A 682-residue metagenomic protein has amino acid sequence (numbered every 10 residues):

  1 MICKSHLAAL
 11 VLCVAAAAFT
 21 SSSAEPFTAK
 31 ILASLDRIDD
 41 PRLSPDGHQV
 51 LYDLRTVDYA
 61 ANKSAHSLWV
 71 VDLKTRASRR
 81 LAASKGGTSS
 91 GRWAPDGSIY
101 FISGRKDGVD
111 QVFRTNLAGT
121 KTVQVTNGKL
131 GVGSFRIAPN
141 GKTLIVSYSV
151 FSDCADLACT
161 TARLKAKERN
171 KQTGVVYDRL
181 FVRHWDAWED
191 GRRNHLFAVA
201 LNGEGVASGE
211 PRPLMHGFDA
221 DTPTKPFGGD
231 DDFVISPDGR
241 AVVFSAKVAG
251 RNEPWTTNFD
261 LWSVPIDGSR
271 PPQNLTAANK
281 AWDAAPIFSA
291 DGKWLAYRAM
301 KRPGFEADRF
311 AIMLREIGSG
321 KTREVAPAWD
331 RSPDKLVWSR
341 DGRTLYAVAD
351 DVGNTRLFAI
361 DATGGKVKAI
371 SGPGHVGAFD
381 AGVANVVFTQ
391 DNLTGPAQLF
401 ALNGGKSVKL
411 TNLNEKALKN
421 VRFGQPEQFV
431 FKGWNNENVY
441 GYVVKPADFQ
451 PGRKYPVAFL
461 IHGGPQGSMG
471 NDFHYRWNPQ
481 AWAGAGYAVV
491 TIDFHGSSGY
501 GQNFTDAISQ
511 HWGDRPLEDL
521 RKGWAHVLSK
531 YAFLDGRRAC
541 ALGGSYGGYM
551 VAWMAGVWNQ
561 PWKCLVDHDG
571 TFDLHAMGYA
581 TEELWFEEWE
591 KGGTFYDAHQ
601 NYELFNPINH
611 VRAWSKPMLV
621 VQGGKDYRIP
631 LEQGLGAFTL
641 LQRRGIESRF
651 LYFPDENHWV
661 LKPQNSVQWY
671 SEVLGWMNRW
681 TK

Functional and structural regions predicted by a protein language model:
P45-D46, A94-D96, P139-N140, P237-D238 (+3 more regions): Residue-level detector of Asp-centered blade-edge/turn motifs that repeat once per structural unit in beta-propeller
G47-V50, I99-Y100, L144, V242 (+3 more regions): Hydrophobic beta-strand positions that form the internal "hydrophobic ladder" of WD40/Gbeta-like beta-propeller blades
L54-S67, A82-S89, I102-F113, N127-G133 (+11 more regions): A flexible loop/linker signature enriched in serine peptidases of the S9 family
V57, N478, A483-G484, T491-K682: Active-site-proximal cap/loop segments of hydrolase catalytic domains
L73-R76, N116-T120, L201-G205, P265-S269 (+3 more regions): Short loop/turn segments that connect beta-strands within beta-propeller blades
I145-S147, T173-D178, V182-L201, V206-P213 (+6 more regions): Non-catalytic accessory segments flanking enzyme active sites
R453-G463: Short beta-strand element of the alpha/beta-hydrolase
